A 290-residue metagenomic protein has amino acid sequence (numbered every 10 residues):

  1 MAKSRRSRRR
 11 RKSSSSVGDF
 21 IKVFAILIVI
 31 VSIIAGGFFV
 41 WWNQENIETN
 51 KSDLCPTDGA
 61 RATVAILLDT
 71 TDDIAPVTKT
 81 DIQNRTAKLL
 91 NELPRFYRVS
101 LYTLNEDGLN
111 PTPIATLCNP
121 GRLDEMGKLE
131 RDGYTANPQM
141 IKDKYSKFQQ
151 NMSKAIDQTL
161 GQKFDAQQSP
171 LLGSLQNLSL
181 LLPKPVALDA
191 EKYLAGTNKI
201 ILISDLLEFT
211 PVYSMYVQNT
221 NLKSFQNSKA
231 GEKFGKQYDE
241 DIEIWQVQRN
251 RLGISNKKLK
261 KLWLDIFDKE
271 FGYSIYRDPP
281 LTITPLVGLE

Functional and structural regions predicted by a protein language model:
R8-I66, T71-T78, N91, N227-K229 (+1 more regions): Acidic, polar low-complexity linker/tail segments
G59-M140, I200, T284: Von Willebrand factor
A60-D73, K154-G161, I242-Q248: Acidic/histidine-rich, surface-exposed loop or edge segments in extracytoplasmic proteins
L68-T71, L178, G196-F209: DG-centered beta-turn motif at the end of beta-strands
T71-A75, D107-N110, L207-S214, R249-G253: Short acidic, S/G/P-rich loop/turn micro-motifs used as interaction or catalytic elements
A87-R95, S179-A187, E208, D268 (+1 more regions): Sec-exported extracytoplasmic/periplasmic mature domains
K128-A195: Von Willebrand factor
N221-E290: Von Willebrand factor type A / integrin I
